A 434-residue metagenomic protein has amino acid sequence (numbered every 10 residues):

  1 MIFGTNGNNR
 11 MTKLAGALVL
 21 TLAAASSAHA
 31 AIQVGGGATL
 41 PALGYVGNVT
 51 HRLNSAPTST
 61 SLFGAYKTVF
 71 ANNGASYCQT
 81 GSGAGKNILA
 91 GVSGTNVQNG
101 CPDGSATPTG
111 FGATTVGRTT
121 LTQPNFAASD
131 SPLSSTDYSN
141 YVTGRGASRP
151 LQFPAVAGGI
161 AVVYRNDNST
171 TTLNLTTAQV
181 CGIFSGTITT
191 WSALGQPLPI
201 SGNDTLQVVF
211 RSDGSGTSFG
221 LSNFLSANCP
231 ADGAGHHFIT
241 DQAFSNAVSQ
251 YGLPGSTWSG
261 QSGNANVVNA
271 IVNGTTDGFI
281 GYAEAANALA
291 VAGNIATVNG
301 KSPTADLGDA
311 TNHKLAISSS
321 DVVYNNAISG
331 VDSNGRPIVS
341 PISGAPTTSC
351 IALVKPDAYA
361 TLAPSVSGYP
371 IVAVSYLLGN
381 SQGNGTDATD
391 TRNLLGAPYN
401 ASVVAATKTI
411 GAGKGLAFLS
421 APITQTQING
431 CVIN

Functional and structural regions predicted by a protein language model:
M1-H29: Gram-negative bacterial Sec-dependent N-terminal signal peptides
A30-N434: Flexible loop/hinge segments at secondary-structure junctions
